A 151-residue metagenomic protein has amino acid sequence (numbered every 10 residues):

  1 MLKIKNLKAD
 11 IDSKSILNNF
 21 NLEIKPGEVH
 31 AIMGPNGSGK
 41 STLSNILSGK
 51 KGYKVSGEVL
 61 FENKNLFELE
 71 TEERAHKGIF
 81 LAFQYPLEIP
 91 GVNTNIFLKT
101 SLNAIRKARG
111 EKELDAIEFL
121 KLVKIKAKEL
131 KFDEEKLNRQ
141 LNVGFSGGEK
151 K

Functional and structural regions predicted by a protein language model:
L2-I4, L17-N19: Conserved structural motif at the start of ABC-family nucleotide-binding domains
K14-S15, E73: Short coil-to-beta microelement around the adenine-binding A-loop and adjacent beta1/P-loop entry of ABC ATPase
M33-P35: The feature captures the beta-strand-to-loop junction immediately N-terminal to the Walker
S41-T42: Conserved Walker
S48-G49: Helix-to-loop junction immediately C-terminal to a conserved catalytic motif
E58-R74, N142: ABC ATPase NBD Q-loop/coupling interface
L87-K151: ABC-family P-loop ATPase nucleotide-binding domains
